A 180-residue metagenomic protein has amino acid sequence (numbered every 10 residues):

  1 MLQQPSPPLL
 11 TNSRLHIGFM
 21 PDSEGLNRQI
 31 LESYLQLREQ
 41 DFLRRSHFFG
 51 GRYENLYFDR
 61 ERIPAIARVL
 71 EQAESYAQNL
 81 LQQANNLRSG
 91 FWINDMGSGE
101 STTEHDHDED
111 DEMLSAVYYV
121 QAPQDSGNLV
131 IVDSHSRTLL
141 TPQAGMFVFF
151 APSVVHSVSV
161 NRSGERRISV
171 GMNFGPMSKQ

Functional and structural regions predicted by a protein language model:
M1-A84: Non-heme Fe(II)/2-oxoglutarate
L35, Q121, G175: Residue-level marker of positions within ordered structural domains that often coincide with functionally constrained
N55, D59, R167-N173: Short alpha-helical interface elements
L56-Y57, A122, M177: Residues at secondary-structure transition points
I63-P64, S159-R166, G175-S178: A general structural signal for short secondary-structure boundary/capping elements
N85-F149, S153-S159, E165-S169: Catalytic core of non-heme Fe(II) oxygenases with the double-stranded beta-helix
V132, M172-Q180: Double-stranded beta-helix
